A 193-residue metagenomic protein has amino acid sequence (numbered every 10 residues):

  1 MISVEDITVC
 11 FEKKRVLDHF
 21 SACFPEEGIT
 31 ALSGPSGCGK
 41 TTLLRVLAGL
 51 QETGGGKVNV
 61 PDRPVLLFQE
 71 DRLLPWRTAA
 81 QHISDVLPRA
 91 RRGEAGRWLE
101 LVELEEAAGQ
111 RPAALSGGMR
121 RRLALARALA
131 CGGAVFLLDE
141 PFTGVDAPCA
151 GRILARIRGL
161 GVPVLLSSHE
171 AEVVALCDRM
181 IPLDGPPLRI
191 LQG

Functional and structural regions predicted by a protein language model:
S33-P35: The feature captures the beta-strand-to-loop junction immediately N-terminal to the Walker
A48: Helix-to-loop junction immediately C-terminal to a conserved catalytic motif
V65, R92-A107: Conserved ABC ATPase "signature" region
R77-A90, E94: Q-loop/switch helix immediately C-terminal to the Walker
R111-M119: Conserved ABC ATPase signature
L125: Hydrophobic anchor residue at the start of the ABC signature
F136-E140: Catalytic Walker B motif of ABC-type/P-loop ATPase nucleotide-binding domains
